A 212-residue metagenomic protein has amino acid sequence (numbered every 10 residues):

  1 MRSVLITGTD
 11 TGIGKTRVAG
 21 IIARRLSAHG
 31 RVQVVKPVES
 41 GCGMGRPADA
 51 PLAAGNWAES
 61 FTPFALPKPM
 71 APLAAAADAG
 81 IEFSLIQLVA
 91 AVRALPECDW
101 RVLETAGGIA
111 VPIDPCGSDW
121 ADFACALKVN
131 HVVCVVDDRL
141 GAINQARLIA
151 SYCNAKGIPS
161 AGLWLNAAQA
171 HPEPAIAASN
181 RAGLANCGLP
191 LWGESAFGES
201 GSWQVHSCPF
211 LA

Functional and structural regions predicted by a protein language model:
S3, R17-E82, I86, A91-A94: N-terminal phosphate/diphosphate-binding loop that engages ATP/GTP or pyrophosphate donors across diverse enzyme folds
I6-T7: Hydrophobic anchor at the beta1->P-loop junction of P-loop NTPases
G12, I21, A106-G188: Conserved catalytic-core segment of NTP-binding enzymes
K36-E39, S60-F64, W164-N166, P190-G198: Beta-strand->loop->alpha-helix junctions that form or flank phosphate-binding loops in nucleotide-handling enzymes
C42-G43, A170-A175, S202-W203: Short, charged/polar "capping" segments at the starts of alpha-helices and the immediately preceding loops
M70, L184-W203: Beta-strand-loop-alpha "switch" segments that mediate conformational coupling across diverse proteins
L88, V92-C116: Switch II (G3) loop of P-loop NTPases
S202-A212: NTP-binding/hydrolysis catalytic cores, primarily Walker-type P-loop NTPases
